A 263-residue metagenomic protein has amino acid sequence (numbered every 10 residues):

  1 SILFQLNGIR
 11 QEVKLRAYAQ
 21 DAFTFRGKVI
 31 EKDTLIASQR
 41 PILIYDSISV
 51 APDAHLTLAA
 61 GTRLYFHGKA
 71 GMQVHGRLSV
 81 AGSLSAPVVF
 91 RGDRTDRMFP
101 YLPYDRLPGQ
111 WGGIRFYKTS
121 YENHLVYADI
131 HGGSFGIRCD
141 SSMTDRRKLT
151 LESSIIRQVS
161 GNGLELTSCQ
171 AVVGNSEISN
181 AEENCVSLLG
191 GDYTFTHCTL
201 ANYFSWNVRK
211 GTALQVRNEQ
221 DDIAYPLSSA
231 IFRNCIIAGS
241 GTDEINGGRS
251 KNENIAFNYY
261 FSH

Functional and structural regions predicted by a protein language model:
S1-H263: Beta-strand/loop edge motif enriched in small/polar residues
